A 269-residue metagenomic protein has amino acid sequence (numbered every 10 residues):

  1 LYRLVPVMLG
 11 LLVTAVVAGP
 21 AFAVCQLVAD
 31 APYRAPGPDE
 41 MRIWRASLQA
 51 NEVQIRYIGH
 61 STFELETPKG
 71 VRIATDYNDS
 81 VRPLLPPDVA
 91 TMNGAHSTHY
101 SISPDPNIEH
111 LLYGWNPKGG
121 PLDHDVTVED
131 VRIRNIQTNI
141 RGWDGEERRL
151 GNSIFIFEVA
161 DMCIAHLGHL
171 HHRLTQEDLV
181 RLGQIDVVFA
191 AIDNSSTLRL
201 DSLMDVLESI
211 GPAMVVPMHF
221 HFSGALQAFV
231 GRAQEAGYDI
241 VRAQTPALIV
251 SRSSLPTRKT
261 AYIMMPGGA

Functional and structural regions predicted by a protein language model:
L1-Y2: N-terminal secretory signal peptides that target proteins for export/translocation
P6-V17: Bacterial N-terminal signal peptides
G19-R141, M162-L167, D186-A190, S223 (+2 more regions): Metallo-beta-lactamase
T62-F63, N78-P83, I154-F155, Q176-L179 (+2 more regions): Short, flexible, glycine/charge-rich loop motifs used to bind or transfer phosphoryl groups or to couple energy/partner
P86, I210-G211: Short, structured coil segments at secondary-structure junctions
I140-I210, H221, A225-A228: Active-site-proximal loop/helix segments of hydrolase catalytic cores
V215: Residue-level signal for inorganic ion chemistry
